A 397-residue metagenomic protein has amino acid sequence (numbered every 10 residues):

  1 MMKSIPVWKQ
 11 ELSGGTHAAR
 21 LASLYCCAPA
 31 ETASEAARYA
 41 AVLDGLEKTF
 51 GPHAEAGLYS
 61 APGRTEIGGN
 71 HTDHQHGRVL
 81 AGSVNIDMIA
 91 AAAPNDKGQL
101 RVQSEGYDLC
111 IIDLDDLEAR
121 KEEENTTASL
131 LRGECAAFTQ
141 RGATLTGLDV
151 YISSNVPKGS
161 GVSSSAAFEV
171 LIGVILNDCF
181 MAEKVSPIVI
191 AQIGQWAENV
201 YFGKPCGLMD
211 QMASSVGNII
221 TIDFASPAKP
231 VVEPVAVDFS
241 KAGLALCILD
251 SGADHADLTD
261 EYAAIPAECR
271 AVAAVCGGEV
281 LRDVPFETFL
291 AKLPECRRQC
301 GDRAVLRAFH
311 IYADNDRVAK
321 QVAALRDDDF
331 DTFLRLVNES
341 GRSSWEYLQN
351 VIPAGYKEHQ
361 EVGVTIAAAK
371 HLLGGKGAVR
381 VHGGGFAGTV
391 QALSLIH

Functional and structural regions predicted by a protein language model:
M1-R64, I89-E124, T221-R380, A392-I396: C-terminal nucleotide
S60-H76, N155-L171, G375-L393: Glycine/serine-rich anion-binding loops at beta->alpha junctions that coordinate negatively charged ligand groups
R78-D96, V216: Structural signature of FAD isoalloxazine-binding scaffolds in flavoprotein oxidoreductases
S83-N85, V162-A182, S394: DPxDG-like acidic metal-binding loop motif
R101-Q103, G147-S154, K184-W196, L334-E339: Beta-strand segments within the central parallel beta-sheet cores of soluble alpha/beta enzyme folds
C135-P157: Glycine- and acidic-rich phosphate- and metal-coordinating loops
Q140-L148, L176-I190, L395: Phosphate-handling active-site elements
A182-V231, V235, S340, I366-A369 (+1 more regions): Alpha/beta catalytic cores of group-transfer enzymes, especially the acyltransferase/condensing modules of polyketide
